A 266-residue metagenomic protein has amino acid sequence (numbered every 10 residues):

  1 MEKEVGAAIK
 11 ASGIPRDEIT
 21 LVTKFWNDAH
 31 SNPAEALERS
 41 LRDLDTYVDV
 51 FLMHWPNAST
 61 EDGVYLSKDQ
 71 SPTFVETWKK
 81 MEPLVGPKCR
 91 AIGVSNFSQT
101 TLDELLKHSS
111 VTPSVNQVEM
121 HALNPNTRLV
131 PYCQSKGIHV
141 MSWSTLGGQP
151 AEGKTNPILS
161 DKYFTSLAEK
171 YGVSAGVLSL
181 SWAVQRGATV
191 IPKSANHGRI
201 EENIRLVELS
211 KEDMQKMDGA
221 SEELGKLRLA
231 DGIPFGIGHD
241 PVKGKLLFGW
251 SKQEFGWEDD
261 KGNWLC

Functional and structural regions predicted by a protein language model:
M1-K10, D62-L66: Glycine-rich, proline-tolerant flexible connector loops at the mouths of alpha/beta enzymes
K3-A7, N32-E35, T127-R128, L159: Generic recognition of short, well-ordered alpha-helical segments
V5, P33-L41, T77, Y163-F164: Short, well-ordered amphipathic alpha-helical segments that serve as non-catalytic structural scaffolds within diverse
G6-R16, S40-T46, L106-S109, V130-G137: Acidic (Asp/Glu)-rich catalytic clusters
R16-A29, V50-P56, E119-M120: A short, structured active-site edge motif that brings together acidic residues
N27, P56-C266: Beta/alpha (TIM)-barrel catalytic core signal, keyed to glycine-rich beta->alpha loops juxtaposed to Asp/Glu that bind
H30-D45, T100-L102: Short, acidic/polar
D45-V48, C89: A structural motif
